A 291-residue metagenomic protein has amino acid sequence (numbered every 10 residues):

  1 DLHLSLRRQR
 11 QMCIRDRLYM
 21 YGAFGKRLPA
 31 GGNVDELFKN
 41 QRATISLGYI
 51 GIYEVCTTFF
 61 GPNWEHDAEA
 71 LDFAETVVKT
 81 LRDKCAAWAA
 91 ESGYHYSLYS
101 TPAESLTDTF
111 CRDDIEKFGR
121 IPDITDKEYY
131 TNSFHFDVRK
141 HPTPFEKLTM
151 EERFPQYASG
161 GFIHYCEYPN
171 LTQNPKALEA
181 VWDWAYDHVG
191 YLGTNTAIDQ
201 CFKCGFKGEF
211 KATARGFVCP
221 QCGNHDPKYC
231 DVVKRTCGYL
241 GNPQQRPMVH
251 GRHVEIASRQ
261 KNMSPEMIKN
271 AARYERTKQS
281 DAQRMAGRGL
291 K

Functional and structural regions predicted by a protein language model:
D1-R10, I14: Single conserved hydrophobic/aromatic residue that forms the stacking wall/gate of nucleotide- or nucleobase-binding
R15-D35, Y94-F110, I198-K207, H253-V254: A glycine-rich phosphate-binding loop feature that marks nucleotide/adenosyl-phosphate handling sites
A23-R42, E54-A74, R82, E91-S97: Domain-level signal for soluble alpha/beta catalytic cores
L37-G48, A70-V77, A158, H225 (+1 more regions): Secondary-structure capping and boundary motifs in well-ordered enzyme cores
E65-C85, H253-N262: Short secondary-structure subsegments characteristic of cysteine-rich extracellular domains
A103-D108, D114-K211: Catalytic alpha/beta core of large soluble enzyme barrels
T213-N224: Cysteine-rich micro-motifs
G223-R276: Long insertion/accessory domains within large nucleic-acid-processing enzymes
